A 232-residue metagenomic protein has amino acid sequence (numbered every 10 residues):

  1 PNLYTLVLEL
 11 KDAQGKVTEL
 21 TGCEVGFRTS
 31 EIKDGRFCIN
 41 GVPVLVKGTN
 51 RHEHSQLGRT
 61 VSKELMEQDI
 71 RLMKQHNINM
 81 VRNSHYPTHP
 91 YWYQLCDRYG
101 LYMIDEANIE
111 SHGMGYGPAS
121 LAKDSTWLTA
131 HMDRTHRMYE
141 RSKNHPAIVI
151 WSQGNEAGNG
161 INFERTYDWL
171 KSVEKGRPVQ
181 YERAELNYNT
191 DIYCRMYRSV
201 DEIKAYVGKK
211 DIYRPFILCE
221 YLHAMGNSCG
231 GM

Functional and structural regions predicted by a protein language model:
P1-M103, D133-R134, V149-I150, T166-S172 (+1 more regions): Secreted/periplasmic carbohydrate-active enzymes, especially glycoside hydrolases
I70-M73, M80-M232: Substrate-binding/catalytic cleft of secreted carbohydrate-active enzymes, primarily glycoside hydrolases
